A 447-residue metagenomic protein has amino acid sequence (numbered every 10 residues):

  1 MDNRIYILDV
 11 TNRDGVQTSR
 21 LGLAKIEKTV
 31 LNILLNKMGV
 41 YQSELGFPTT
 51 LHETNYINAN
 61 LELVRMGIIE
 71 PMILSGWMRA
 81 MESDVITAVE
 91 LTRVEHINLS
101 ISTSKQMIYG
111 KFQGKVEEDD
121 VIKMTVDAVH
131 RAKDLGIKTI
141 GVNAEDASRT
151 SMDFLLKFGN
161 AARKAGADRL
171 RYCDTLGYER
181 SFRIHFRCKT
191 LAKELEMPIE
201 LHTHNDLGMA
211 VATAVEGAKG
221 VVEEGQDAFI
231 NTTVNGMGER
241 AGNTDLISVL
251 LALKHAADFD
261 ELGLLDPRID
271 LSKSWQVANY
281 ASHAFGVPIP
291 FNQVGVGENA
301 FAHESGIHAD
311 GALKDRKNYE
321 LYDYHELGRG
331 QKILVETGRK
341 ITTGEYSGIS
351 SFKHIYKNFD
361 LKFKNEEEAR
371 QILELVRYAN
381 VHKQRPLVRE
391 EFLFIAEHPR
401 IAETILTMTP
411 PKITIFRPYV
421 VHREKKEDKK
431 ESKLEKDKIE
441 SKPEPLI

Functional and structural regions predicted by a protein language model:
M1-M81, T343: N-terminal capping/small domains of soluble enzymes
R4-I5, T11, L251, D260-K430 (+1 more regions): A mid-to-C-terminal "edge-of-domain" accessory segment
I7-V10, S43-L45, M72-M78, I97-L99 (+4 more regions): Hydrophobic faces of well-ordered beta-strands that scaffold small-molecule active sites in alpha/beta enzyme cores
T11-E27, S75-A80, Y109-D119, N143-D153 (+1 more regions): Active-site mouth loops of central-metabolism enzymes
G15, L35, I97, V142 (+4 more regions): Conserved, mostly hydrophobic/aromatic
K25-M38, E82, I86-G114, K123-I140 (+2 more regions): Alpha/beta enzyme core
T54-G76, K123-L135, R187-L201: Alpha-helix-loop-beta-strand connector modules within alpha/beta enzyme cores
C188-H303, I307-A309: Catalytic alpha/beta core domains of metabolic enzymes, predominantly
